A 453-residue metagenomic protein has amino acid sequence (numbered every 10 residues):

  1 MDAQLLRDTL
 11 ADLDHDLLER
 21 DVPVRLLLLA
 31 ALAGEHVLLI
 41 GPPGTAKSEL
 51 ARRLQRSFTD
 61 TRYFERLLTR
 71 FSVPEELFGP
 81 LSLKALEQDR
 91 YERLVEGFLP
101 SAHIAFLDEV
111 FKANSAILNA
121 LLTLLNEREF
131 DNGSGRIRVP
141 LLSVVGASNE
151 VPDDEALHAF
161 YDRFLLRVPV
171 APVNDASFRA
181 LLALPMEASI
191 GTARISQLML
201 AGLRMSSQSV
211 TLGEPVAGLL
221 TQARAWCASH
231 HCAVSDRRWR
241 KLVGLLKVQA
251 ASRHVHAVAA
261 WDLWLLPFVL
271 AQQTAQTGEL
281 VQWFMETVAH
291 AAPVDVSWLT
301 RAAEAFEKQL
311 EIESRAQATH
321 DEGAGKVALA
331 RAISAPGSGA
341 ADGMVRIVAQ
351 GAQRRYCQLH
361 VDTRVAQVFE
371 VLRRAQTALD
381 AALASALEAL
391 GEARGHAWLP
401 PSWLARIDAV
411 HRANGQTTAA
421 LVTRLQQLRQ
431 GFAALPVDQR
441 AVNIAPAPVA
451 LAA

Functional and structural regions predicted by a protein language model:
D2-P42: Pre-Walker A (pre-P-loop) alpha-helix and adjacent loop at the N terminus of AAA/AAA+ ATPase modules, a conserved
A3, D16-L17, D153, V168-R238 (+1 more regions): Conserved C-terminal "switch" segment of AAA+ ATPases
L26-L29, L83-A105: Conserved alpha-helical scaffold flanking the Walker A/P-loop in AAA+ ATPase domains
A31-R70: Walker A/P-loop
S72-Q88: Conserved NTP-binding/hydrolysis module of P-loop NTPases
K84-R90, I104-I195: Canonical AAA+ ATPase core
W226-D295: C-terminal helical "lid" subdomain and adjoining coupling/linker elements of P-loop NTPases
G278-A453: Terminal-proximal interaction/regulatory segments of ATP-powered molecular machines
